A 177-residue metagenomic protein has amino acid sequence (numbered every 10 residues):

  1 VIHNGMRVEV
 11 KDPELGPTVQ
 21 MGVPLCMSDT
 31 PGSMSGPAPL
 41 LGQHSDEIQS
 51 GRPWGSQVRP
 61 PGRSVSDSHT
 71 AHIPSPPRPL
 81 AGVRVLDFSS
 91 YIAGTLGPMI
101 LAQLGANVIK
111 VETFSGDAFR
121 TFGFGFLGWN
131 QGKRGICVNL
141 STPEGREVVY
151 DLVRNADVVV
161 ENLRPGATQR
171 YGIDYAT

Functional and structural regions predicted by a protein language model:
V1-R7, F124-L127, R154, A176: Short low-complexity, flexible loop/linker segments enriched in glycine and/or proline with clustered acidic
V1-S115: Acyl-CoA thioester-binding alpha/beta core of soluble enzymes
P17-M34, A38, L127-E147, D151: Redox-cofactor-proximal catalytic regions of oxidoreductases
I48-Q49, F119-F122, V153: Alpha-helix C-terminal capping segments
L86, W129-T177: A structured beta-alpha segment of the ubiquitous adenosine-cofactor-binding alpha/beta core
A106, K110-I136: Glycine-rich phosphate-binding loop and adjoining beta1-alpha1-beta2 segment of Rossmann-like nucleotide-binding folds
